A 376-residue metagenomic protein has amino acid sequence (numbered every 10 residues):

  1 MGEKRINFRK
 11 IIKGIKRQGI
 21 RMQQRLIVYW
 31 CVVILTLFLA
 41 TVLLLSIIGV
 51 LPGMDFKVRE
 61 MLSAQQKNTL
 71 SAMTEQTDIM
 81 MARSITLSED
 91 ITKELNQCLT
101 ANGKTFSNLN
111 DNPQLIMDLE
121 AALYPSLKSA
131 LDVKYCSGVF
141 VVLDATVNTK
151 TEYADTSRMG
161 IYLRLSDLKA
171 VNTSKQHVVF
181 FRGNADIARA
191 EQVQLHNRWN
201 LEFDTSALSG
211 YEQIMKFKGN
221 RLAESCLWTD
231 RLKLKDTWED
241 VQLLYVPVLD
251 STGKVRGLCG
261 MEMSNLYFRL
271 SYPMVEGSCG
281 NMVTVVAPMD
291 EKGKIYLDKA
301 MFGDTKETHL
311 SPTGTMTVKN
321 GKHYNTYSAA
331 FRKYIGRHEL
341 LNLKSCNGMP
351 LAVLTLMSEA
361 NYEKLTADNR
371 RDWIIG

Functional and structural regions predicted by a protein language model:
M1-Q24: Non-catalytic regulatory/interaction regions at protein termini and inter-domain linkers
R17-D118, Y135: Juxtamembrane extracytoplasmic/periplasmic/luminal helical "stalk" adjacent to the first N-terminal
T92, Y124-K134, K235-D236, P273-C279: Short regulatory alpha-helical segment in sensory/regulatory domains of signaling proteins that mediates
A122-S126, L258-A300: Solvent-exposed, extracytoplasmic
K128, C136-L143, N281-V286: Short, hydrophobic-rich beta-strand element in sensory/regulatory alpha-beta domains
L143-L195, M289-K292: GAF sensory/regulatory domain recognition with acknowledged cross-activation on helical regulatory dimers
F181-G260: Extracytoplasmic/periplasmic ligand-binding sensor regions of membrane-associated signaling proteins
E239-Q242, V246-L266, T305-I375: Extracellular/periplasmic juxtamembrane segments that couple receptor/chemosensory ectodomains to their
